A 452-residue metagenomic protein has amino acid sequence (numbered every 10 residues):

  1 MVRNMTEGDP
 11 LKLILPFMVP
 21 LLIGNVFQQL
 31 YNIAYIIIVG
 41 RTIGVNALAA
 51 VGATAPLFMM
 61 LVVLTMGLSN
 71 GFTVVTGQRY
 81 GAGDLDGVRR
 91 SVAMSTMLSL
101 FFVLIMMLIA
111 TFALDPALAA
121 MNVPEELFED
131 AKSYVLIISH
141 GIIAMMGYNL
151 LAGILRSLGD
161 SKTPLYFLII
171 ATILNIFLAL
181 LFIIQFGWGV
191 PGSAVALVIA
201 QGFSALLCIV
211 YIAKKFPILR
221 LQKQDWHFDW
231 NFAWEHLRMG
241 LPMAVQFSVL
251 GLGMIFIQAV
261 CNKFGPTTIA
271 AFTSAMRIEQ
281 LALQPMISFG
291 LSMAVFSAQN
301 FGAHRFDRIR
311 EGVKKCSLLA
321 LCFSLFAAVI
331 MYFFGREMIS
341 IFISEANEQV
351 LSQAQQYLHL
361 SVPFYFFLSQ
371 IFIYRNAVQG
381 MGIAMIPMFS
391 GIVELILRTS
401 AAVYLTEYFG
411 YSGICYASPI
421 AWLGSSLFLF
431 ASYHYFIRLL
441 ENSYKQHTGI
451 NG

Functional and structural regions predicted by a protein language model:
M1-M18, T76-G141, Q185-L241, S297-F364 (+1 more regions): Short alpha-helical transmembrane segments in multi-pass integral membrane proteins
E7, L11-L30, A34, L57-L64 (+7 more regions): Residue-level signal for short hydrophobic patches within transmembrane helices of multi-pass membrane transporters
P16-Y35, I137, Y148, A171 (+4 more regions): Transmembrane helical elements of multi-pass membrane transporters/channels
L21, N25, I37, V74 (+15 more regions): Transmembrane alpha-helix boundary and packing residues in multipass membrane permease domains and related
L30-A49, L118-E125, L181-W188, S248-R277 (+4 more regions): Helix-terminus/linker motif at the lipid-water interface of multi-pass membrane proteins
V45-P56, A131, V135, A194 (+2 more regions): Small-residue hotspots at the loop-to-helix junctions and early N-terminal turns of transmembrane alpha-helices
L48-L108, M145-P164, A271-G335, L368-S390: Small-residue-rich hydrophobic transmembrane alpha-helices
S69, I138-R156, P164-T172, S193-C208 (+4 more regions): Short runs within selected transmembrane alpha-helices of multi-pass transporters and secretion channels
